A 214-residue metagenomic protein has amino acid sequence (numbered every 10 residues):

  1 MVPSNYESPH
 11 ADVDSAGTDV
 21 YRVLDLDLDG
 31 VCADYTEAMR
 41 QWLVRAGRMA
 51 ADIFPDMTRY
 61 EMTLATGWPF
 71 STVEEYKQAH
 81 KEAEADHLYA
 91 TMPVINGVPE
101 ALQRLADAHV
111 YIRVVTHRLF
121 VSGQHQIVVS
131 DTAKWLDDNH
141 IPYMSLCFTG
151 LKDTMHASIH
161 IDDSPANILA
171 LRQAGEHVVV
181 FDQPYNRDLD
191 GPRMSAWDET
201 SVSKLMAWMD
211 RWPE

Functional and structural regions predicted by a protein language model:
V2-E75: Active-site neighborhood of HAD-like aspartate-dependent phosphohydrolases
V44, Q103-D107, D137, R172: Anion (oxyanion) recognition and catalysis
G67-A85, V110-R113: Short, basic/glycine-rich phosphate-binding loops at helix/coil junctions that contact nucleotide phosphates
Y89-V94, V98-T132: Substrate-recognition element of Asp-dependent hydrolases with the DxDx(T/V) motif
V110-I112, Y143, E176-V178: Hydrophobic anchor at the start of a short beta-strand that flanks the dinucleotide cofactor-binding loop
H117-Q173: Substrate-recognition "cap/lid" segment bordering the active-site pocket of phosphatases
D131-T149, G191-E214: Structural recognition of alpha->loop->beta junctions
I161-D198: Acidic, Mg2+-coordinating phosphoryl-transfer loop and its flanking beta/alpha structural elements, shared across
